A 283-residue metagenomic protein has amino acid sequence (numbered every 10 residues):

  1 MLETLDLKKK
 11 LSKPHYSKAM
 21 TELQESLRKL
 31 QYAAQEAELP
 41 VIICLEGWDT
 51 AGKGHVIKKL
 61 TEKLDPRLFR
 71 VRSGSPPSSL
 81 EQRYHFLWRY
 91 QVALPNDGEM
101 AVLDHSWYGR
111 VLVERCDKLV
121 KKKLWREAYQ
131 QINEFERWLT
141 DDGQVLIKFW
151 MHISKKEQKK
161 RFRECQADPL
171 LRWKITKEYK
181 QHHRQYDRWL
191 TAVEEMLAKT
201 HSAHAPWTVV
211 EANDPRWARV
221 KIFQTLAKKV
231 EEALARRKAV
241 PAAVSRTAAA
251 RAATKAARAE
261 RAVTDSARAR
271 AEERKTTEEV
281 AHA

Functional and structural regions predicted by a protein language model:
M1-A283: Glycine-rich phosphate-binding loop of ATP-dependent small-molecule kinases
